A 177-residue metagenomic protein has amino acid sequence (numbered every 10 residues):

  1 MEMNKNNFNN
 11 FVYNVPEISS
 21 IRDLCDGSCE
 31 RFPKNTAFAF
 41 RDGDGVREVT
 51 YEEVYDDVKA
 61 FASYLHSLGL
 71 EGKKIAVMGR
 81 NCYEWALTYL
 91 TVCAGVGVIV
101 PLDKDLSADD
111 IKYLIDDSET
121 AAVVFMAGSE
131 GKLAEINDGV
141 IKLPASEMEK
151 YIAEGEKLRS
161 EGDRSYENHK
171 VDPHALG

Functional and structural regions predicted by a protein language model:
M1-I21, R41: Flexible, non-catalytic linker and terminal segments flanking ANL/adenylate-forming cores
P16-F38: A short N-terminal helical cap/helix-turn-helix that marks the beginning of AMP-binding/adenylate-forming
K34-C82, A86-L90, S107-K112, N168-K170: Conserved AMP-binding/adenylate-forming core of the ANL superfamily
A86-G95, D117: Short hydrophobic alpha-helices that are characteristic scaffold elements of the AMP-binding
I99-V100: A short hydrophobic/small-residue beta-strand
K104-K132: Conserved ATP-dependent adenylate/AMP-binding module captured primarily in the ANL superfamily
G128-L176: ANL superfamily adenylate-forming
